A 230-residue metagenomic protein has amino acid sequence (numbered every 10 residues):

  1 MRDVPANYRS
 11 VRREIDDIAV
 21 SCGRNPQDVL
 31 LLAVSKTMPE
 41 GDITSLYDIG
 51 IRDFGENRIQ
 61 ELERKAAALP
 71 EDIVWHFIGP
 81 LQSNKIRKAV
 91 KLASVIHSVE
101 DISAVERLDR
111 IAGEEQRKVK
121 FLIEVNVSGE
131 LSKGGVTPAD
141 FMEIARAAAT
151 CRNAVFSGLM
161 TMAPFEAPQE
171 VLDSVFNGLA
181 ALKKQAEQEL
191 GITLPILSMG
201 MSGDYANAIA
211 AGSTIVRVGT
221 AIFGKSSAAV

Functional and structural regions predicted by a protein language model:
M1-L182, A186-G203, I209-A211: Conserved alpha/beta-domain cores
A206-A210, V218, I222-V230: Expand to "…catalyze enediolate/carbanion chemistry for C-C bond making/breaking, isomerization, decarboxylation
